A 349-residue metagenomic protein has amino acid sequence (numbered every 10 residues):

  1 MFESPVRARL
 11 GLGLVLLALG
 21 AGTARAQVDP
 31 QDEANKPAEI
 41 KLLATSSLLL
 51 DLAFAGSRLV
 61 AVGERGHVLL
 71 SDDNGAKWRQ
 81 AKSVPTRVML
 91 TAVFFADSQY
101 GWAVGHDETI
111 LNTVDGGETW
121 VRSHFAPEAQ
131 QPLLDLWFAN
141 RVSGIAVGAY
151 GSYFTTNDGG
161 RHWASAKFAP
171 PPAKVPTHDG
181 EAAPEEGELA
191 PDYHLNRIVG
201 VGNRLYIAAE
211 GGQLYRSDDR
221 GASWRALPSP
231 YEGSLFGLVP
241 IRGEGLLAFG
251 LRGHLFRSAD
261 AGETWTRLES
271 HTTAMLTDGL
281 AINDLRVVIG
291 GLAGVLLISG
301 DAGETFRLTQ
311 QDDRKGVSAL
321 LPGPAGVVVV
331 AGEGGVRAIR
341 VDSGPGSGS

Functional and structural regions predicted by a protein language model:
M1-E3, L19-A21: A general, composition-driven signal for non-globular sequence regions
F2, R25-S349: Residue-level hotspots at or immediately adjacent to binding/recognition sites across diverse folds
F2-L12: Bacterial N-terminal signal peptides that target proteins for export
G11-G20: Bacterial N-terminal signal peptides
